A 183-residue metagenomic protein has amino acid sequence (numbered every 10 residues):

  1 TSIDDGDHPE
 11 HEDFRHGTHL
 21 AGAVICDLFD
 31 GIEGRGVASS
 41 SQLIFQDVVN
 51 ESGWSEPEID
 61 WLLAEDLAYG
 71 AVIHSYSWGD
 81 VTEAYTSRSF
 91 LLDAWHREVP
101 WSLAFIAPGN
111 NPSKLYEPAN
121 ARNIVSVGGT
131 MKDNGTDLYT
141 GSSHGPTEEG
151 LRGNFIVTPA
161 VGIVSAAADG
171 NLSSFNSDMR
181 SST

Functional and structural regions predicted by a protein language model:
T1-E56, V72, T82-Y85, V99-W101 (+4 more regions): Subtilisin-like serine protease catalytic core
G6, K132-L138, A160-T183: The feature captures the short pre-catalytic strand/loop hairpin that immediately precedes and shapes the active-site
G17, I59-D60, R88-L92, L138: Amphipathic alpha-helical segments in well-structured domains
I25-F29, L67, D93-P100, G129-K132 (+1 more regions): Sec-exported extracytoplasmic/periplasmic mature domains
S55-A64: Short, acidic/polar
L63-S89, I106-P108: Short acidic, glycine-rich surface-loop motifs adjacent to enzyme active sites
Y76, A104-P108, G129, T158 (+1 more regions): General beta-strand structural signal in soluble alpha/beta enzymes
G79-V81, A107-S113, K132-D133, G162: Catalytic metal-binding/acid-base residues of hydrolase active sites
